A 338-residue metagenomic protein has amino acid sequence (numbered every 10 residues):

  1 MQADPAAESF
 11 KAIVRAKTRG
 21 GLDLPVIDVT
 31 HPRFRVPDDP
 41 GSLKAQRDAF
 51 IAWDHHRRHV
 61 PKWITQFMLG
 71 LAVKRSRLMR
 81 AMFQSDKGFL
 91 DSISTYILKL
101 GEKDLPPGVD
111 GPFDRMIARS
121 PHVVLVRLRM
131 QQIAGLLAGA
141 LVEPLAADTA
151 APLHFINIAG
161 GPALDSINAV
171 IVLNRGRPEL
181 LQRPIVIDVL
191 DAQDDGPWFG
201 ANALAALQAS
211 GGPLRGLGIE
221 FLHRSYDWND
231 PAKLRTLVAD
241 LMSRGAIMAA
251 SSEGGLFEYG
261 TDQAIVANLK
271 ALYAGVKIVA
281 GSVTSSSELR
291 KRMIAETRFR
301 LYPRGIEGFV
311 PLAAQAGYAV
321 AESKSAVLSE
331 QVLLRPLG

Functional and structural regions predicted by a protein language model:
M1-D148: Rossmann-like AdoMet
D148-L164: Conserved class I S-adenosyl-L-methionine
P162-L181: Conserved SAM-binding loop of SAM-dependent methyltransferases across substrates and taxa, primarily the Class I
W198-G245: S-adenosyl-L-methionine
A206, F299-G317, S323: Short alpha-helix
K233-L237, E258-G275: A short, conserved alpha-helix within the catalytic core of class I
L241-Q263: A short SAM/SAH-binding and catalytic strip from SAM-dependent methyltransferases
V276-E288: Conserved beta-strand signature within the Rossmann-like core of class I S-adenosyl-L-methionine
